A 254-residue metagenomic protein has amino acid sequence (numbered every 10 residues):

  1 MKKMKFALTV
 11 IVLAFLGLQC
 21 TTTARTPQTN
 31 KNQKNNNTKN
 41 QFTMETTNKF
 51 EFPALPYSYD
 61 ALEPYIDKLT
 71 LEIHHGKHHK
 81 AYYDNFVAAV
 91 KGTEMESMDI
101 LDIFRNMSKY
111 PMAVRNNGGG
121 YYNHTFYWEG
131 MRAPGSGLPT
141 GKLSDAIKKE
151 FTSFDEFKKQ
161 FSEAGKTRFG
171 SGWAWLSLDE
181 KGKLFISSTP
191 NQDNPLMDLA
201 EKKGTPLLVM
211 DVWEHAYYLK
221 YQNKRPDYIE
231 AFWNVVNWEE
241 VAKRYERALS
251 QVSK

Functional and structural regions predicted by a protein language model:
M1-T29: Bacterial Sec-dependent N-terminal signal peptides
T21-K254: Feature for soluble, non-membrane regions of globular proteins
